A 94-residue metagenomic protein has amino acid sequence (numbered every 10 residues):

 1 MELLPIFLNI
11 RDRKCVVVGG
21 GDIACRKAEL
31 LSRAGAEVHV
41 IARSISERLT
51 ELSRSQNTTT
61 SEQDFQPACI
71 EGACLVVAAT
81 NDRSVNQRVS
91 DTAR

Functional and structural regions predicted by a protein language model:
M1-S53: Hydrophobic, well-ordered beta-alpha structural blocks that scaffold small-molecule cofactor pockets
R54-R94: Phosphate-bearing ligand-interacting subdomains that bind or position ATP/ADP/UDP/GDP/NAD(P) or nucleotide-linked
